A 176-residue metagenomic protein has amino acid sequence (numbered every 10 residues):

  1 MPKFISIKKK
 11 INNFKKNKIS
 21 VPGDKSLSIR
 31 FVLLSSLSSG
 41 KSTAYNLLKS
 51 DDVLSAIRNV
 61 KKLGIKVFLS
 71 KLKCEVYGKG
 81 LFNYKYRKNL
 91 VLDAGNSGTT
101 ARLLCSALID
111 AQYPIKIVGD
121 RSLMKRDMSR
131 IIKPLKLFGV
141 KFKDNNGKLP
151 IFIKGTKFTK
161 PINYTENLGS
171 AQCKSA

Functional and structural regions predicted by a protein language model:
M1-A176: Structural preference for solvent-exposed beta-strand-turn elements and adjacent flexible terminal/loop segments within
